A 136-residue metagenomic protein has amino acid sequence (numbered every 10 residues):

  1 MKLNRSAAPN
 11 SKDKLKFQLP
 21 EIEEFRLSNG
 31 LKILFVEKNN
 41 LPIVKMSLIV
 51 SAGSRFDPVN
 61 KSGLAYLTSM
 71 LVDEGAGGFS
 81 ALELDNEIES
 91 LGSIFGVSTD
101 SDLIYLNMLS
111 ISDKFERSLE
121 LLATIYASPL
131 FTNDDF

Functional and structural regions predicted by a protein language model:
M1-F35: Proteolytic maturation boundary segments
E37-N39: Peptidyl-prolyl cis-trans isomerase
K45-S112, L130: M16/MPP (pitrilysin/insulinase) zinc-metallopeptidase core fold and M16-derived inactive scaffolds
R117-L121: Charge-rich, low-aromatic oligomerization/scaffolding segments with amphipathic character
A123-N133: A common structural junction motif
F136: Short glycine/Trp-rich loop-beta-loop segment that forms part of the substrate-binding cleft
